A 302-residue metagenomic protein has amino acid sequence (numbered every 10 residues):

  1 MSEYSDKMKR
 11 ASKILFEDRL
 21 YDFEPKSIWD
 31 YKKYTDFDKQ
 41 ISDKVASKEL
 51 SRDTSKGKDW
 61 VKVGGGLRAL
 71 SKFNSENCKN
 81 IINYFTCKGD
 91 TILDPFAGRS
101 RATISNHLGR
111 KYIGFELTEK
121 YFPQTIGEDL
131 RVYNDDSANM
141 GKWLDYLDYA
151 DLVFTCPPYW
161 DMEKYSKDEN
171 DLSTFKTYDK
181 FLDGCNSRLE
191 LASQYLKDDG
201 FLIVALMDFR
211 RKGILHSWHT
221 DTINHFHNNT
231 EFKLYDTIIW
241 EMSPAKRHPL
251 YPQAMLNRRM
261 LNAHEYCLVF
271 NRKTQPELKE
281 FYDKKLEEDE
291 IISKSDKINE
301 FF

Functional and structural regions predicted by a protein language model:
M1-F302: Class I S-adenosyl-L-methionine-dependent methyltransferase catalytic core
